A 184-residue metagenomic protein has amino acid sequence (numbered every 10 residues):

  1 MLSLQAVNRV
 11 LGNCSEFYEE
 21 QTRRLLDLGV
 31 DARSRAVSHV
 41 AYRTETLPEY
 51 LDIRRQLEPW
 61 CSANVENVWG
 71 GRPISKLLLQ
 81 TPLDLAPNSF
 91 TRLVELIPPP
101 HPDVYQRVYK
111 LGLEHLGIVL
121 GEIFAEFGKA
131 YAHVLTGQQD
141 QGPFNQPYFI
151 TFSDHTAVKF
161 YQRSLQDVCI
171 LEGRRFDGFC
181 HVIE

Functional and structural regions predicted by a protein language model:
M1-R35, T44-D84, G128-A132, N145: Core segments of cupin and vicinal oxygen chelate
L2, A63-G112, H133-T151: Vicinal oxygen chelate
A36-T46, H101-A125, I150: Vicinal oxygen chelate
V40, N67, L96-V108, Q166-E184: A signal for specific C-terminal beta-sheet/loop modules enriched in small/flexible residues with GP/PG/PP motifs
Y50-D52, P87, G121, E126-G128 (+1 more regions): Short acidic, gly/pro-rich beta-turn/loop elements at beta-sheet edges and active-site/ligand-binding grooves
K76-L83, G112-A125, Q166-V168, I183-E184: Short secondary-structure transition/capping segments
F124-E184: Glycine-rich, aromatic-bearing surface loops/beta-hairpins
